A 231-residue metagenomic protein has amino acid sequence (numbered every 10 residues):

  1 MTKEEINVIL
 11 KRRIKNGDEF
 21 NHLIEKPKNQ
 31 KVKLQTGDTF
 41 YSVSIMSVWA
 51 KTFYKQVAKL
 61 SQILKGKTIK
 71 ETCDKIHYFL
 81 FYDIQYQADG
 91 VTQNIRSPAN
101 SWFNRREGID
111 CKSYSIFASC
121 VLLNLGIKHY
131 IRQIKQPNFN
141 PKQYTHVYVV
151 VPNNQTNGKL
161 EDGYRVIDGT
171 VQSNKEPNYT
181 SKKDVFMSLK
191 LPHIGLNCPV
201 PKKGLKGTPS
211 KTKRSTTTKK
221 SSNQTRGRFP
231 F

Functional and structural regions predicted by a protein language model:
M1-F231: A structural boundary/capping signal
